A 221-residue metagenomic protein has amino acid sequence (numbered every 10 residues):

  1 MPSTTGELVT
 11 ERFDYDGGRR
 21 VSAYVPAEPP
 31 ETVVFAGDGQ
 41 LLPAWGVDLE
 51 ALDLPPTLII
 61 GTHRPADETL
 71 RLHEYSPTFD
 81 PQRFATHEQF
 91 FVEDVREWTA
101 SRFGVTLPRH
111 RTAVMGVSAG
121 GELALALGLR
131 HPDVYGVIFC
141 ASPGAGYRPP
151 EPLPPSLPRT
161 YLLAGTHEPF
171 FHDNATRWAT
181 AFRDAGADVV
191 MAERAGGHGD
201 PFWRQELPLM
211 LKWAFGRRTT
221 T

Functional and structural regions predicted by a protein language model:
M1-T221: Non-catalytic cap/lid and distal C-terminal segments of serine-dependent acyl enzymes
